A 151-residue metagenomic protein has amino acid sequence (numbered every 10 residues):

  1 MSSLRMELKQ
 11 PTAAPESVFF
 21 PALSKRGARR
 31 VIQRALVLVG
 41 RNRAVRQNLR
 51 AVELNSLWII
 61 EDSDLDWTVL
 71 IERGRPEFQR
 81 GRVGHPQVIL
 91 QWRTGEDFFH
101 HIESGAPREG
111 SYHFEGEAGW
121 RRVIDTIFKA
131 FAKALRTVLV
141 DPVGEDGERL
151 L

Functional and structural regions predicted by a protein language model:
S2-K9, H85-L151: C-terminal interaction segments
S2-T68, R73-R75, A132-L151: Acidic, aliphatic-rich amphipathic alpha-helical segments
I59-G105: Low-complexity, glycine/alanine/valine/leucine- and proline-rich hydrophobic stretches
